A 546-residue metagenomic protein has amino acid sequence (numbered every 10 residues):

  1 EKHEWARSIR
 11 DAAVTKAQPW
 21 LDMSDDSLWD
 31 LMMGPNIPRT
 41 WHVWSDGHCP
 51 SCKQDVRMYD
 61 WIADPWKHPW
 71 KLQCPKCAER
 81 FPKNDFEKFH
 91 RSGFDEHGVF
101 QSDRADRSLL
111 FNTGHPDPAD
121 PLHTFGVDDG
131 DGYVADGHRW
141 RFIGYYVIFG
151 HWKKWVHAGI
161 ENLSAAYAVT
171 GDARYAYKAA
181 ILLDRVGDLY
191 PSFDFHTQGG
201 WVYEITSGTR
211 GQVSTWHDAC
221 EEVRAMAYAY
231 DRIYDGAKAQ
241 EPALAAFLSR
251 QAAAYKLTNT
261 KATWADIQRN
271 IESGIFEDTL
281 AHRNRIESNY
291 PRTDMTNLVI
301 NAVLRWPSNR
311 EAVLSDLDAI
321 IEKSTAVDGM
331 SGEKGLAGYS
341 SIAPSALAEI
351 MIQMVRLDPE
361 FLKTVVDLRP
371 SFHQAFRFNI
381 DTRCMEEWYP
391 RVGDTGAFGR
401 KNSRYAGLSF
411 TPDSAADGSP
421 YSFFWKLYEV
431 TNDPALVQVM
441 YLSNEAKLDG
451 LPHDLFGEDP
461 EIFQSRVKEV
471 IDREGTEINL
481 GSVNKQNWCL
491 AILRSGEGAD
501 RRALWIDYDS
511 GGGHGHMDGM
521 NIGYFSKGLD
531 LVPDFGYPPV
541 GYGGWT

Functional and structural regions predicted by a protein language model:
E1-A302, L317-D318, A348, T546: Extracellular glycan-targeting catalytic surfaces
K2-R7, D11-V14, D22, D26-W29 (+3 more regions): Extended polysaccharide-engagement surfaces of secreted carbohydrate-active enzymes
W152, T215, I286, G332-A337 (+1 more regions): Alpha-helix N-cap/helix-initiation motif
D194, Q198, Y234-A245, N309 (+3 more regions): Structured alpha-helical bundle/scaffold domains in large eukaryotic membrane-trafficking regulators
V303-P307: Flexible helix-coil junctions and inter-repeat linker/turn elements that act as hinges within alpha-solenoid scaffolds
E311-S315: Short sequence/structural elements of tandem HEAT/ARM alpha-solenoid repeats
D316-I320, P539: Active/binding-pocket-proximal capping segment
I321-S331: Histidine-acidic residue clusters that define the catalytic metal-binding segment of zinc metallopeptidase domains
